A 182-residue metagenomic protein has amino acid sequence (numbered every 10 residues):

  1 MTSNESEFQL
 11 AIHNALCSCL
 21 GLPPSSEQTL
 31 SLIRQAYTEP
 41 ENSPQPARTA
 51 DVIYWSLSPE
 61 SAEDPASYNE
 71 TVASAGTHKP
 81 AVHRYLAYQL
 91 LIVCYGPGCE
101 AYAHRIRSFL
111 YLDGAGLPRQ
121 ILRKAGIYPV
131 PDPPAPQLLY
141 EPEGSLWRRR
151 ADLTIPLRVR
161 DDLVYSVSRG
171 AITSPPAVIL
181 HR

Functional and structural regions predicted by a protein language model:
M1-G76, A177-R182: Small/polar-rich, solvent-exposed N-terminal microdomains that initiate assembly or binding
S3-E7, G96-A101: Soluble non-cytosolic domains of exported or imported proteins
P65-S67, E100-Y102, L163-V167: Short acidic, gly/pro-rich beta-turn/loop elements at beta-sheet edges and active-site/ligand-binding grooves
A75-A81, P142-E143: Short beta-strand/turn micro-motifs at beta-sheet edges
V82-G98, I106, R148-V159: Oligomerization/assembly interface segments of phage tail-like spikes and tubes
A101, Y111-D162: Acidic-leaning, charged glycine-interspersed low-complexity segments
H104-Y111, G170-A171: Short amphipathic alpha-helices in soluble, non-transmembrane regions that often serve as interface/regulatory elements
P156, R160-R182: Mixed-charge, glycine-accented linear interaction segment located at domain edges/termini
